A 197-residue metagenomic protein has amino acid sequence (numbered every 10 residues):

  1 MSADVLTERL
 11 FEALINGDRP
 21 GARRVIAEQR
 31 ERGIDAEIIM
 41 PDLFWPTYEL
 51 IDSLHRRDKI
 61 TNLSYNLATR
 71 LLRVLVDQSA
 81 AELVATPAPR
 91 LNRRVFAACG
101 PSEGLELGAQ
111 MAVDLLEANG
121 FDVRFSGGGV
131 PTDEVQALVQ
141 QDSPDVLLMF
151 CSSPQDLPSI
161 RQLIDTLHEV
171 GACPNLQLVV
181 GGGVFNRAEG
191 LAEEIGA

Functional and structural regions predicted by a protein language model:
M1-A88: Long amphipathic alpha-helical segments
D35, D122, D145: Residue-level detector of anion-binding/catalytic polar loops
A81, E106-Q110: Cytosolic, long alpha-helical scaffolding segments
A88-V95: A short, charged/proline- and glycine-enriched loop that marks the coil->beta-strand transition at the N-terminal
C99-E103: Residue-level signal for short, function-critical loop segments
Q110-R124: Short helix-loop-beta junction
E117, V130-E193: Cofactor-cradling patches in redox/metallo enzymes
D122-T132: A short glycine-rich beta-strand->turn/loop micro-motif centered on a GG-aromatic cluster
